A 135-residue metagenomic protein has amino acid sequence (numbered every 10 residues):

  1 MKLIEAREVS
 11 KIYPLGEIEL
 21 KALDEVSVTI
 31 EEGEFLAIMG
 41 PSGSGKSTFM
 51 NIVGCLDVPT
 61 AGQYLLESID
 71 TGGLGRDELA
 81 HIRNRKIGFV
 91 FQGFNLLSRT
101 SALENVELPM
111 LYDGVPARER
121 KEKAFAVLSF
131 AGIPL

Functional and structural regions predicted by a protein language model:
M1-L3, I12-E25: A short, flexible loop at the N-terminus of ABC-type nucleotide-binding domains that lies
E17-L20, T71-G88: ABC ATPase NBD coupling module
M39-P41: The feature captures the beta-strand-to-loop junction immediately N-terminal to the Walker
G54: Helix-to-loop junction immediately C-terminal to a conserved catalytic motif
T60-Q63, E119: Conserved coupling/switch loops of ABC nucleotide-binding domains, chiefly the family-specific signature
E67-D70, L111, R118-L135: Conserved ABC ATPase "signature" region
T100-P109: Short coil-to-helix segment of the ABC ATPase nucleotide-binding domain corresponding to the Q-loop/switch region
